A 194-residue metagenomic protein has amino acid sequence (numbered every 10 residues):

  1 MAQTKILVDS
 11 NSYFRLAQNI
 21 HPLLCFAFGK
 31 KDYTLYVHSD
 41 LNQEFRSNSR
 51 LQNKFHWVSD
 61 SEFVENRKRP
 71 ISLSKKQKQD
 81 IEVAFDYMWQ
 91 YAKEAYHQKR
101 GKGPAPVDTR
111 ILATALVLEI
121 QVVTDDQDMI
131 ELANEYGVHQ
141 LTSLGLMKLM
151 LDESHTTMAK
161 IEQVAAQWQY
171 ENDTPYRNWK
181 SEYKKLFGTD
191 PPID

Functional and structural regions predicted by a protein language model:
A2-L118, Q127, G145-L151, E162-Y170 (+1 more regions): Active-site-proximal, substrate-binding regions of enzyme catalytic domains and RNA-binding/basic surfaces
V122-V123: Conserved SAM-binding loop
E131, Y136-L141: A short alpha->loop->secondary-structure connector
H155-T156: Charged, non-catalytic accessory extensions
